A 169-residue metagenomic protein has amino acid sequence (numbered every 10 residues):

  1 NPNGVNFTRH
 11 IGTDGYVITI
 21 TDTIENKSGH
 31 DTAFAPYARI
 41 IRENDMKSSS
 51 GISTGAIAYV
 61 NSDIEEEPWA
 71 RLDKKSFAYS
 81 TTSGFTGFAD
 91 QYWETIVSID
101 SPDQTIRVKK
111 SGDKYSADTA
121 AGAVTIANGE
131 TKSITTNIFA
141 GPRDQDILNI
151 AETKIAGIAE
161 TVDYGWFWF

Functional and structural regions predicted by a protein language model:
N1-T161: Soluble non-transmembrane domains of integral membrane proteins
V162-F169: Short, intrinsically disordered, charge-balanced linker/junction segments flanking boundaries in proteins
